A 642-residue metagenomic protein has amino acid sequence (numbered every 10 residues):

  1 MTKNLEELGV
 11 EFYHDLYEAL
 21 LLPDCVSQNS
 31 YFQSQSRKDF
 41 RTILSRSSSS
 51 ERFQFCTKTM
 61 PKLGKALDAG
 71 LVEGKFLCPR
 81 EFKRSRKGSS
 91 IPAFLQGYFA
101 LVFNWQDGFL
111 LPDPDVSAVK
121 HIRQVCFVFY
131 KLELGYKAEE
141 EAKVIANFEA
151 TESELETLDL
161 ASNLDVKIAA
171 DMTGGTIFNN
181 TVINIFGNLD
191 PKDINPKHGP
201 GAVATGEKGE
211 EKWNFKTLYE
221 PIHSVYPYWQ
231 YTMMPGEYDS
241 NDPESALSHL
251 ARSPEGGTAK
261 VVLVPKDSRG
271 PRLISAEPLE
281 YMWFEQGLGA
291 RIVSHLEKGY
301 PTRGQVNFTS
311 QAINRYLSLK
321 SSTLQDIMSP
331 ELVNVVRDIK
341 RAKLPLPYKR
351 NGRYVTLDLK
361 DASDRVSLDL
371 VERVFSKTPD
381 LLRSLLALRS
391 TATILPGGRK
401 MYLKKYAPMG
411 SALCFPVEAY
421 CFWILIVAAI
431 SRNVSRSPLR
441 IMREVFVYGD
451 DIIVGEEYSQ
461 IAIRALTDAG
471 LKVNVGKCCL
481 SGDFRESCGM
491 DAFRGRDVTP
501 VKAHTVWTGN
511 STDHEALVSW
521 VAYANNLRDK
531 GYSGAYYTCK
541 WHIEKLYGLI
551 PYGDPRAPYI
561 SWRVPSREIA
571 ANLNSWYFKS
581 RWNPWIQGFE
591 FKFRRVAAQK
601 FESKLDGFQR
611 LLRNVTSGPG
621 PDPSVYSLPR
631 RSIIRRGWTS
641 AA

Functional and structural regions predicted by a protein language model:
M1-P271, V336, N525-A642: C-terminal, non-catalytic extensions of nucleic-acid polymerases
T2-K3, E11, H223-A642: Core nucleotidyl-transferase/polymerase catalytic module
